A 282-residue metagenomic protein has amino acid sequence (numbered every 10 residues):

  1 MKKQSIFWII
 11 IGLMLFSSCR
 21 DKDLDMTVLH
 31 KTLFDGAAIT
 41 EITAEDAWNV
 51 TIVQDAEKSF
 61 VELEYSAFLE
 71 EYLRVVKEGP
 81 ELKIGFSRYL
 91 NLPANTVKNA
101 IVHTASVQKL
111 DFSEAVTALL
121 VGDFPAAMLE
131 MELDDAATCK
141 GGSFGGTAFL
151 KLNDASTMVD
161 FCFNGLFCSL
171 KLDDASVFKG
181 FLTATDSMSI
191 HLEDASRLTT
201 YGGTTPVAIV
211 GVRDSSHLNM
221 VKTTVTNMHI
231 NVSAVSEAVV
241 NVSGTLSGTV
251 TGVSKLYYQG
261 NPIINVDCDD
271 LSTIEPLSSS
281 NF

Functional and structural regions predicted by a protein language model:
M1-H30: Bacterial Sec-dependent N-terminal signal peptides
C19-E132, K140-K151, V159-S169, D186-S189 (+3 more regions): Acidic (Asp/Glu) and glycine-rich low-complexity loops/linkers that are typically intrinsically disordered
E114, D134-D135, N153-D154, D173-D174 (+3 more regions): Asp/Glu-rich intrinsically disordered low-complexity tracts
L120, M128, T138-C139, T157-M158 (+3 more regions): Short stretches within intrinsically disordered, low-complexity N-terminal or propeptide regions
F161, F178-F282: Short, surface-exposed interaction patches in beta-rich subdomains that mediate adhesion/assembly near membranes
